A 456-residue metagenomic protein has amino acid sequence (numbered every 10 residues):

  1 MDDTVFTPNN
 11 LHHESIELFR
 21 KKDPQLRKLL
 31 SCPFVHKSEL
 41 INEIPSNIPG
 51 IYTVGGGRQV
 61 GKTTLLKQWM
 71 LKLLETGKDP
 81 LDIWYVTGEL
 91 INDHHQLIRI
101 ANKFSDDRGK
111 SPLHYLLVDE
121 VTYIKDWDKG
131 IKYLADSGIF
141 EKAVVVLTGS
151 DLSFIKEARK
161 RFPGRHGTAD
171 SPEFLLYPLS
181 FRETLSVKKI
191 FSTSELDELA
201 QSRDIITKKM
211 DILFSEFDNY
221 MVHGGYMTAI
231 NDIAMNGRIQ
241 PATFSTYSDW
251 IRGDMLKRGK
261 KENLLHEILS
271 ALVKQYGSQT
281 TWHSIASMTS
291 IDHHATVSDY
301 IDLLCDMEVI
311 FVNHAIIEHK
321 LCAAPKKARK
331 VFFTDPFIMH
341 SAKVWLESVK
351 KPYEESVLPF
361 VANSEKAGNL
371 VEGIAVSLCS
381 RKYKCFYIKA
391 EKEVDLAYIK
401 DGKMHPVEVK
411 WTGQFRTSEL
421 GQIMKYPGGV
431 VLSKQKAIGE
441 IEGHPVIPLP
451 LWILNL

Functional and structural regions predicted by a protein language model:
M1-I44: N-terminal pre-Walker A segment at the start of P-loop NTPase domains
D2, I155-L269, K274: Interdomain motor-coupling "hinge/lid" segment immediately C-terminal to the ATP-binding subdomain of NTP-driven enzymes
N47-K67: Walker A/P-loop nucleotide-binding motif
G61, L66, A375, C379 (+1 more regions): Conserved catalytic cores of phosphodiester-cleaving nucleases, focusing on short active-site segments
L81-S111: Short glycine-rich substrate-engagement loop in P-loop NTPases that contacts/grips substrate
G109-G130: Conserved P-loop NTPase "ATPase switch" module shared by AAA+ and STAND
S137-F162, L304: Sensor-1/coupling segment of RecA-like P-loop NTPase cores
I230-E393: Accessory nucleic acid-recognition modules appended to NTPase machines
